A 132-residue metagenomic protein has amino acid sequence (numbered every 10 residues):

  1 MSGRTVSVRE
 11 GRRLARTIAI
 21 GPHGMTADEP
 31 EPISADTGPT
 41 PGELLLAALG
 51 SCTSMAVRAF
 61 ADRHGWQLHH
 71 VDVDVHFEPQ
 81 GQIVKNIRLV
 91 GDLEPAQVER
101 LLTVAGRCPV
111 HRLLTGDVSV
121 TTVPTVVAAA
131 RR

Functional and structural regions predicted by a protein language model:
M1-A47, M55-R132: Extended beta-strand/beta-hairpin segments
